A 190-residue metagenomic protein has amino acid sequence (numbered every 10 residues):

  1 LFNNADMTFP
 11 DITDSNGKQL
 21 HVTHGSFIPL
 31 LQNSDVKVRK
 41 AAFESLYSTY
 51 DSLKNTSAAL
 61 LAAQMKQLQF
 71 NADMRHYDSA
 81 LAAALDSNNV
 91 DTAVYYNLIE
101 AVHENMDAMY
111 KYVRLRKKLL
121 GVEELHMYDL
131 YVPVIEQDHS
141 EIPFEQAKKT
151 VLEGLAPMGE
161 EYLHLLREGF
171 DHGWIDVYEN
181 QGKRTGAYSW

Functional and structural regions predicted by a protein language model:
L1-A93, N97, A101-E104, H139-S140 (+1 more regions): His/Asp/Glu-rich acidic catalytic environments and adjacent acidic regulatory segments
A59, A63, Y110-L125, E160-H164: Surface-exposed helix-capping loop/turn segments at secondary-structure junctions
R75-D78, A82, L125-M127, A187-W190: Active-site-adjacent bridging/hinge elements
L98-K111, Y128-D129: Long, non-coiled-coil amphipathic alpha-helical linker/lever segments that couple catalytic cores to other domains
K111, D129-V132, L163, E179 (+1 more regions): Compositionally biased, intrinsically disordered low-complexity regions enriched in proline and serine
L115-E153, P157, G186-Y188: Long, K/E/R/D-enriched contiguous segments that form extended
